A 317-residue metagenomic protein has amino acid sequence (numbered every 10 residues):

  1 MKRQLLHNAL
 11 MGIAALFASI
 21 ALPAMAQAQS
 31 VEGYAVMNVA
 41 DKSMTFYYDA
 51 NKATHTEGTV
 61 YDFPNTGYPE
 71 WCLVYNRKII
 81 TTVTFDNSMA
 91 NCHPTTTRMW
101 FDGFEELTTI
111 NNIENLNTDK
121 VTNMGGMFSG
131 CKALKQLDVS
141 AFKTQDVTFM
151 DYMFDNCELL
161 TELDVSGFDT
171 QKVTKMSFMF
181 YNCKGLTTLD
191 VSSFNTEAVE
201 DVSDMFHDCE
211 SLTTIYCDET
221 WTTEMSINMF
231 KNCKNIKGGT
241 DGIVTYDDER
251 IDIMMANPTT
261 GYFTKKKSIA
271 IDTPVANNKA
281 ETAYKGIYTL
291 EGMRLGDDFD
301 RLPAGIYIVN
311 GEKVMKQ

Functional and structural regions predicted by a protein language model:
K2-A14: Bacterial N-terminal signal peptides that target proteins for export
L16-Q27: C-terminal segment of classical bacterial N-terminal signal peptides
S19, S268-A270: Generic short N-terminal amphipathic or hydrophobic helices
A26-S268: Negatively charged
A270-Q317: C-terminal outer-membrane/trafficking sorting elements
